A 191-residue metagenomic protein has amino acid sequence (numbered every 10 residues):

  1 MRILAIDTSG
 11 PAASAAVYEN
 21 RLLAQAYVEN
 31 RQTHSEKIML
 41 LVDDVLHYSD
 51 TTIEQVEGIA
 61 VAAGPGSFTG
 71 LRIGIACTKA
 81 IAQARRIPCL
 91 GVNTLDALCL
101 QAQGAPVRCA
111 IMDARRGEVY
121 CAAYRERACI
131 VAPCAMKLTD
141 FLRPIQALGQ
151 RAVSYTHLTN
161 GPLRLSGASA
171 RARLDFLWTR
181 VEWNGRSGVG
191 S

Functional and structural regions predicted by a protein language model:
M1-A63: N-terminal beta-alpha supersecondary unit
L4, L46, L71, L95 (+1 more regions): Generic leucine side-chain signal with a strong bias for well-ordered alpha-helical environments
P11, G64-P65, A114-G117: Short glycine-rich anion-binding loops that position phosphate/pyrophosphate groups of nucleotides and phosphorylated
R21, Y27-T33, P88-R186, G190: Surface "functional belts" at beta-alpha junctions
E29-L40, F68, R72, A76 (+1 more regions): Residues at secondary-structure transition points
V42, C77-I81, L98-C99: Buried hydrophobic packing segments
H47-E54, A82-V92: Phosphate-handling active-site elements
A60-C89: DPxDG-like acidic metal-binding loop motif
